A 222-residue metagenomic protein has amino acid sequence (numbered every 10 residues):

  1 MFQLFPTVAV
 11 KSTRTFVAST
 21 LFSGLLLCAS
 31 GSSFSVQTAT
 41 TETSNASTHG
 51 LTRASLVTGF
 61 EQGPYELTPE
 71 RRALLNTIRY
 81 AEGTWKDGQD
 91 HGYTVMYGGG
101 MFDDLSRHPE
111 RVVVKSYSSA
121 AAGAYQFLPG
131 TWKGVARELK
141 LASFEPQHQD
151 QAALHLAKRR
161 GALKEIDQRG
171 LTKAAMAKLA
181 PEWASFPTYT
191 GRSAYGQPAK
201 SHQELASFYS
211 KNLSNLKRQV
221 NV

Functional and structural regions predicted by a protein language model:
M1-K11: N-terminal secretory signal peptides that target proteins for export/translocation
F2-L4, A18-L139, A152, L156-E165 (+1 more regions): Cell-wall polysaccharide-cleaving catalytic domain and substrate-binding groove, primarily in peptidoglycan/chitin
A9-L21: Sec-dependent signal peptide hydrophobic core
R14-T15, V114, F144: Hydrophobic alpha-helical context, especially transmembrane and signal-peptide helices
L141-D150: Active-site metal-coordination segments of metallo-dependent hydrolases
